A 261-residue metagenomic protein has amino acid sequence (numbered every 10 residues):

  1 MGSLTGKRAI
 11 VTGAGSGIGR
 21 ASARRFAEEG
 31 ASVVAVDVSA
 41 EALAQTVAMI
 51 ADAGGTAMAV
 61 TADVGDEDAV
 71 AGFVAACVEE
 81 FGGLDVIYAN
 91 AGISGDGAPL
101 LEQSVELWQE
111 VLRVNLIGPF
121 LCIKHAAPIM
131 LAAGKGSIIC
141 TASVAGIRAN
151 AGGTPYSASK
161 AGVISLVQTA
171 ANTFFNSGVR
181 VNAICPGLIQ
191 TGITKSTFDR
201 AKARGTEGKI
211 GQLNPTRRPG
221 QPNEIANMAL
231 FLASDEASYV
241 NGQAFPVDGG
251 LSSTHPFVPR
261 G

Functional and structural regions predicted by a protein language model:
G83, F175, R180, C185 (+1 more regions): Short, small/polar-rich loop/turn modules that mediate ligand/substrate recognition or access, typified
G97, L230, N241-G261: Short C-terminal tail/terminal secondary-structure segment of NAD(P)H-dependent dehydrogenase/reductase domains
A98-L100, L107-Q109, I210: Substrate-binding pocket helix/loop in short-chain dehydrogenase/reductase
I123, S159, V167: Active-site helix of classical SDR
P128, N172-N176, S238: Alpha-helical segment proximal to the catalytic Tyr-Lys
S143: Residue(s) in the substrate-gating loop at a strand-loop-helix junction that position the organic substrate next
A183, R204-E236, V240, V247-G249: C-terminal helical subdomain
